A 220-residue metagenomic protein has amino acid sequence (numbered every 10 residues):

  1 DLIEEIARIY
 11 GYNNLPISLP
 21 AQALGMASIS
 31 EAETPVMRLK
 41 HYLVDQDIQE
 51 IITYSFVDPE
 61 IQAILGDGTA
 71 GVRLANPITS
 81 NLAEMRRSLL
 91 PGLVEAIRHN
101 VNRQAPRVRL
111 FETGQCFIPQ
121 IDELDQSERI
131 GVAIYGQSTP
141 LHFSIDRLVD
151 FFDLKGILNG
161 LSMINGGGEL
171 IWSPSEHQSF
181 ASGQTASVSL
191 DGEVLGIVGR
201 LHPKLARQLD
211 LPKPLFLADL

Functional and structural regions predicted by a protein language model:
D1-L220: Extended beta-strand-rich architecture
